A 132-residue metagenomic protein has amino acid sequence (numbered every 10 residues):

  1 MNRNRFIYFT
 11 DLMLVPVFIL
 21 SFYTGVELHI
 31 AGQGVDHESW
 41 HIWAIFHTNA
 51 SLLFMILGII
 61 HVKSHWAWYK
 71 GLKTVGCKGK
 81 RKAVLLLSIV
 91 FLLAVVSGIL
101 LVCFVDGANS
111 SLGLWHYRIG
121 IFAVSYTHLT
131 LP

Functional and structural regions predicted by a protein language model:
M1-L129: Membrane-embedded alpha-helical bundles that constitute the cytochrome b-like, heme-associated redox core of multi-pass
